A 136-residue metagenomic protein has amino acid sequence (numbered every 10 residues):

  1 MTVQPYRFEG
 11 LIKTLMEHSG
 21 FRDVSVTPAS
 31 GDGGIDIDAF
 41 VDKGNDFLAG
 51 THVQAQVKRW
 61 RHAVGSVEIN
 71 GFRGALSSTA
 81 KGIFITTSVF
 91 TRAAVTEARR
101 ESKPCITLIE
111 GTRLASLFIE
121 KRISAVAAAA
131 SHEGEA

Functional and structural regions predicted by a protein language model:
M1-A136: Mixed-charge (Asp/Glu-Lys/Arg
